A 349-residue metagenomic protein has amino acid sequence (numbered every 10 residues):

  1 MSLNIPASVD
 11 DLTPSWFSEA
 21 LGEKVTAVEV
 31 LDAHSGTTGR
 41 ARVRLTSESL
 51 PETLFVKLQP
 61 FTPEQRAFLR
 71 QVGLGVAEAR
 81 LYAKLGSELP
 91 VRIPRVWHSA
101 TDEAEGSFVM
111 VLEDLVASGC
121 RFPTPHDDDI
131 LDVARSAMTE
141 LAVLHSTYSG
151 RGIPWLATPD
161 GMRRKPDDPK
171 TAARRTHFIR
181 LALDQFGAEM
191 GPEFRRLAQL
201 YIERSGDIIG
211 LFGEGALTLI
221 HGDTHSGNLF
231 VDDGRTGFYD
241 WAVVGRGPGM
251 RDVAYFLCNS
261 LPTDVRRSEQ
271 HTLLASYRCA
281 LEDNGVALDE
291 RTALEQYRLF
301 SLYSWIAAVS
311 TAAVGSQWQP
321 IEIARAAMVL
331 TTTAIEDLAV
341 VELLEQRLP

Functional and structural regions predicted by a protein language model:
M1-H34, T46-P51, P123-P125, S149-G152 (+4 more regions): Regulatory N- and C-terminal appendages and interdomain linkers associated with kinase/kinase-like NTP transferase
M1-S107, D232-D233, R347-P349: Conserved NTP-binding catalytic cores of kinases and kinase-like/nucleotidyltransferase enzymes across multiple kinase
D32-L50, F55, I202-G249: Active-site acidic catalytic loop and adjacent metal/ATP-binding pocket of ATP-dependent phosphoryl transfer enzymes
E64-F68, F122-D127, Y239, Y255-T263: Glycine- and acidic
R80, V243, M250-G285, S301-A327: Active-site activation/catalytic loop segments of kinase-like enzymes and analogous catalytic loops in related
E88-I93, Y148-L156, L281-E290: Surface-exposed helix-capping loop/turn segments at secondary-structure junctions
A100-V133: Conserved structural core of kinase catalytic domains
C120-H221, T332-A339, L343-P349: ATP-dependent phospho-/nucleotidyl transfer catalytic cores
